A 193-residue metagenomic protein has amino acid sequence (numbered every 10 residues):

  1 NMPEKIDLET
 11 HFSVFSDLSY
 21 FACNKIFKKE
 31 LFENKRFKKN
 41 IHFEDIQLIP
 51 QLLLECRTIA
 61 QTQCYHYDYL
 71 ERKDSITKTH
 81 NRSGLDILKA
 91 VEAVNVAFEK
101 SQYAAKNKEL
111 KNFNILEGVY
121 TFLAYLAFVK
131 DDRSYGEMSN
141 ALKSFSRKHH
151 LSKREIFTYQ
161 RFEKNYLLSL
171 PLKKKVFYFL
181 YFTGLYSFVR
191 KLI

Functional and structural regions predicted by a protein language model:
N1-Q61, L70-N81: Donor-binding/catalytic cores of nucleotide-activated saccharide and glycerol-phosphate transferases/polymerases
I41, I46, T58-E92, V96 (+3 more regions): Nucleotide-sugar-dependent glycosyltransferase catalytic core
E55, A97, Y125: Active-site catalytic microenvironments for nucleophilic, acid-base chemistry
K89-K111, R147-I156: C-terminal, non-catalytic tails of nucleotide-sugar-dependent glycosyltransferases
K100, T121-F128: Positions within ordered alpha-helical repeat solenoids
N107-F113, Y135-N140: Short, charged, amphipathic alpha-helical segments
N112-A124: Amphipathic alpha-helical repeat scaffolds of TPR domains
K130-I193: Membrane-interface aromatic/basic loop that binds lipid-linked glycans or pyrophosphate carriers, typified by
